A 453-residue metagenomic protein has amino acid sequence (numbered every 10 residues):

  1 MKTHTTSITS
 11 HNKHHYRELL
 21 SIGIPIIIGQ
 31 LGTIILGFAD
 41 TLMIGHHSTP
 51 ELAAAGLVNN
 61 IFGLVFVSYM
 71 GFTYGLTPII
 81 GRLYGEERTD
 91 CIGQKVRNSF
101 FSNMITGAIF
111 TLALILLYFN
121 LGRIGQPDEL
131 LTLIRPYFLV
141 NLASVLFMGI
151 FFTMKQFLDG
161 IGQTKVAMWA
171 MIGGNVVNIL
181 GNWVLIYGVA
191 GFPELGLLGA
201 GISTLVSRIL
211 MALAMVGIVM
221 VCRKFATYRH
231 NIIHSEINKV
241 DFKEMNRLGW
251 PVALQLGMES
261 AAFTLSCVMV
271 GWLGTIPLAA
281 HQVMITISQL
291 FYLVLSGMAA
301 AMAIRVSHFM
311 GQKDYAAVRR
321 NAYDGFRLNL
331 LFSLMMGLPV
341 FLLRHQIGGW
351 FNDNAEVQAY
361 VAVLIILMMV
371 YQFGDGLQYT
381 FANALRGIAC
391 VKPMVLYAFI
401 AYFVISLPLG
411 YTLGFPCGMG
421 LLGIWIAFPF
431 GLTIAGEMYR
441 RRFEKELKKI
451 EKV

Functional and structural regions predicted by a protein language model:
M1-G23, I80-L146, F192-W250, V306-Y371 (+1 more regions): Short alpha-helical transmembrane segments in multi-pass integral membrane proteins
H11-L42, H46-H47, G63-G75, I79 (+5 more regions): N-terminal transmembrane alpha-helices
S21-D40, V140, G174, S207-M211 (+4 more regions): Transmembrane helical elements of multi-pass membrane transporters/channels
I24, I28, V58-I61, F101 (+16 more regions): Hydrophobic residues within alpha-helical transmembrane segments of multi-pass solute transporters/permease subunits
L31, I35-A53, L121-D128, V184-L195 (+4 more regions): Helix-terminus/linker motif at the lipid-water interface of multi-pass membrane proteins
T49-N60, F138, G201, T275-L290 (+2 more regions): Small-residue hotspots at the loop-to-helix junctions and early N-terminal turns of transmembrane alpha-helices
L52-I115, M148-A167, C267, A280-R344 (+1 more regions): Small-residue-rich hydrophobic transmembrane alpha-helices
T73, T77, N141-D159, A167-N175 (+6 more regions): Short runs within selected transmembrane alpha-helices of multi-pass transporters and secretion channels
